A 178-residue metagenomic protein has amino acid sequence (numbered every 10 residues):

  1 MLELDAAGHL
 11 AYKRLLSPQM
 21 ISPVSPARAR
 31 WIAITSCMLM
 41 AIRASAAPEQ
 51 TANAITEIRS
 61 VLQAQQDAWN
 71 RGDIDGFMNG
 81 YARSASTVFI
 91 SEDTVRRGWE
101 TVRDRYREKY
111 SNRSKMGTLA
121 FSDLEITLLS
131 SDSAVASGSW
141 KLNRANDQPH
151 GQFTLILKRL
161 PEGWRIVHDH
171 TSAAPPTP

Functional and structural regions predicted by a protein language model:
P18-I32: Bacterial N-terminal signal peptides that target proteins for export
I32-R43: Bacterial N-terminal signal peptides
I42-G80, S84, T101, R165 (+1 more regions): Short, low-complexity N-terminal intrinsically disordered segments enriched in polar/charged residues
I55, I74-L129, K141, D147-Q148: A solvent-exposed, acidic/Ser-Thr-rich amphipathic alpha-helical stretch
I126-D132, K158-G163: A short, structured loop/turn motif at beta-sheet edges
H150-T177: Short beta-strand edge/turn micro-motifs at domain boundaries
